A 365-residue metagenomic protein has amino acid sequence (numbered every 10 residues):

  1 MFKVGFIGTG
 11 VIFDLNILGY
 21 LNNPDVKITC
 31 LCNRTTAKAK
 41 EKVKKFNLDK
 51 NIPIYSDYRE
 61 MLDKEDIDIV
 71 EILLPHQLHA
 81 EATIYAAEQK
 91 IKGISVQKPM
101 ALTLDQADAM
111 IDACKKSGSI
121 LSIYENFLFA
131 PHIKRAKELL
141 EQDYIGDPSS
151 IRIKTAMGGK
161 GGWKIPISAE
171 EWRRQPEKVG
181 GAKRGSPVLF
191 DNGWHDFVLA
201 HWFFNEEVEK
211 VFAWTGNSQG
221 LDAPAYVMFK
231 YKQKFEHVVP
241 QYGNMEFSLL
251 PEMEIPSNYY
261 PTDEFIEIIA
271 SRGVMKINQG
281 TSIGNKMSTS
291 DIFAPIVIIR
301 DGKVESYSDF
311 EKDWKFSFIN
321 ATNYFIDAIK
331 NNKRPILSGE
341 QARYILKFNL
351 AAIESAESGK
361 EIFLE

Functional and structural regions predicted by a protein language model:
M1-N47: N-terminal Rossmann-like dinucleotide-binding module
V26, I69-E71, K232-V238, K286-T289 (+1 more regions): C-terminal helix-rich "cap/oligomerization" subdomain common to oxidoreductases
R34, E311-T322: Active-site loop of classical SDR/Rossmann-like NAD(P)-dependent oxidoreductases, centered on the catalytic Tyr-X3-Lys
I52-A113: Beta-loop-alpha module in the N-terminal Rossmann-like domain of NAD(P)-dependent dehydrogenases, especially those
S95-V96, L121-I123, I277: Hydrophobic residues in well-ordered beta-strands that form the structural core
A109-F127, D147-I151: Rossmann-fold dehydrogenase core element
L128-Q219, G359: Predominantly a Rossmann-like dinucleotide-binding segment in NAD(P)-dependent oxidoreductases
D191, H195-N285, S317-N331: Contiguous beta-strand/loop segments that form the cofactor/metal-binding neighborhood of enzyme cores
